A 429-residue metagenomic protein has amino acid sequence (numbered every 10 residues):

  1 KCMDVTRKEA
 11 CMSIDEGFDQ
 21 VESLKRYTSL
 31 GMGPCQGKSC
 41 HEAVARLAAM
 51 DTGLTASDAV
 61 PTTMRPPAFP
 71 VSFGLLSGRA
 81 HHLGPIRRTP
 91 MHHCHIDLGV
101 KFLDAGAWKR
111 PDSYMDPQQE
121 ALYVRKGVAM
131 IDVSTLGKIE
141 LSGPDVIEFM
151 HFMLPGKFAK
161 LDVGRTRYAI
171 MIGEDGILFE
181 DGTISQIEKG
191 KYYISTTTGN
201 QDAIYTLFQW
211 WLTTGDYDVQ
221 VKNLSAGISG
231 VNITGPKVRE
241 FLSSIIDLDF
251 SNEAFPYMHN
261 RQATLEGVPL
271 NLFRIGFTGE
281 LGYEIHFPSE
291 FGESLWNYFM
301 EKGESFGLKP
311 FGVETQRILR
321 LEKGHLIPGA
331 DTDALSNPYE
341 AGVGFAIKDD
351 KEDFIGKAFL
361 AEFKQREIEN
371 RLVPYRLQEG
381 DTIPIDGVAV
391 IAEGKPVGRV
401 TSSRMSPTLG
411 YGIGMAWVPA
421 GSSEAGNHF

Functional and structural regions predicted by a protein language model:
K1-P70: C-terminal catalytic lobe of FAD-dependent flavoproteins
L24, D51-I172, I177-F179: Acidic, proline/glycine-enriched N-terminal capping motif
S29-G37, F277-T278, T401-L409, I413: Glycine-rich phosphate/pyrophosphate-binding beta-alpha loops
A129-P155, L224-I246, E367-L377: Short glycine-/aliphatic-rich beta-strand segments at the starts of folded cytosolic domains
T183-W210, G230, G282-F287: Glycine-rich, acidic/polar active-site loops that bind/position phosphate-bearing ligands
W211-L212, D216-K364, I368: Glycine-rich, acidic
S336, E340-F429: Glycine-rich, small/acidic residue-mixed loop/short-helix segments
